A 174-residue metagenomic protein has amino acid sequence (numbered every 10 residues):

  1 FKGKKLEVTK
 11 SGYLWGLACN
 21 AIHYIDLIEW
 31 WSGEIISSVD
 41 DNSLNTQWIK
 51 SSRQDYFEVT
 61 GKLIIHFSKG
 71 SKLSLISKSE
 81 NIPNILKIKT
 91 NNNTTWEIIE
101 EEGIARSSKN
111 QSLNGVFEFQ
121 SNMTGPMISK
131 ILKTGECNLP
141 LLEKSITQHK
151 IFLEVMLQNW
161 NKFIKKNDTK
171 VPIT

Functional and structural regions predicted by a protein language model:
F1-K4: Basic phosphate/pyrophosphate-binding loop/patch that engages nucleotide-derived ligands
L6-K72, I76-N81, E143-T147: Rossmann-like dinucleotide-binding domain that binds NAD(P)(H)
V8, I22-Y24, I104-S107, K130-G135 (+1 more regions): Generic hydrophobic, helix-prone segments enriched in Leu/Val/Ile
Y24, M123-M127, Q148: Alpha-helical structural motif
I25, G33, N93, K150 (+1 more regions): Residue-level marker of positions within ordered structural domains that often coincide with functionally constrained
I49-T60, I65-S129, E136-E143: NAD(P)-dinucleotide binding in Rossmann-like oxidoreductases
S129-T174: C-terminal helix-rich "cap/oligomerization" subdomain common to oxidoreductases
